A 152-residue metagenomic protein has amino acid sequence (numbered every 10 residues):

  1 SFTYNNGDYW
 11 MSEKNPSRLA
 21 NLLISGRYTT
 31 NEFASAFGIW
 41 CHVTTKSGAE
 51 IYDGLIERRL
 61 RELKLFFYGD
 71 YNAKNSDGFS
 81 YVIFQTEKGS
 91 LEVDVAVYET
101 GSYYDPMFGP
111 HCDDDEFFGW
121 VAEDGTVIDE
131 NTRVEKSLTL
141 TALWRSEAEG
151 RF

Functional and structural regions predicted by a protein language model:
N5-Y81: Long, amphipathic alpha-helical surface segments
D77-F152: Secondary-structure capping and domain/repeat boundary segments
